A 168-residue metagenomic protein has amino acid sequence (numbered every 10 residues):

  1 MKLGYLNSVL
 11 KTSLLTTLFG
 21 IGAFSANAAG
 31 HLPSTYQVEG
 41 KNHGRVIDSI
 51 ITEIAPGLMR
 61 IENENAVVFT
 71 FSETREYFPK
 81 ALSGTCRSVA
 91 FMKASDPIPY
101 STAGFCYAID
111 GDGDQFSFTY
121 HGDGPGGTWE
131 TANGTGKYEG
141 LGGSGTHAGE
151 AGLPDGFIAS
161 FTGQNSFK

Functional and structural regions predicted by a protein language model:
K2-L14: Bacterial N-terminal signal peptides that target proteins for export
K11-A23: Bacterial N-terminal signal peptides
A28-K168: Beta-strand-enriched cores of mature, soluble protein domains
